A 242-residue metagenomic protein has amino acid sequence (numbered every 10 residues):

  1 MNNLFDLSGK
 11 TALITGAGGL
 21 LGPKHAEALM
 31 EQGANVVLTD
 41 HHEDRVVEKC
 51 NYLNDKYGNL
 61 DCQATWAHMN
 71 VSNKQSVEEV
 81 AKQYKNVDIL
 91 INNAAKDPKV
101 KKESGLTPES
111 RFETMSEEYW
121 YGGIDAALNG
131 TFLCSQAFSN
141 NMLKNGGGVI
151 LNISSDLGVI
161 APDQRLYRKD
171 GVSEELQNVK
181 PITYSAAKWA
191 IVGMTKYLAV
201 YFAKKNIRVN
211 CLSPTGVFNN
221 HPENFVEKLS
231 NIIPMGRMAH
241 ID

Functional and structural regions predicted by a protein language model:
D6-V37, L198: Canonical Rossmann dinucleotide-binding motif of NAD(H)/NADP(H)-dependent dehydrogenases/reductases, specifically
A34-E48: Conserved glycine-rich Rossmann-like NAD(P)H-binding loop of the short-chain dehydrogenase/reductase
E43-D44, A67-E79, E117, I241: The beta1-alpha1 cofactor-binding region of Rossmann-like NAD(H)/NADP(H)-dependent oxidoreductases
V80, I91, G130, C134-F138 (+2 more regions): Hydrophobic positions on the long internal alpha-helix of Rossmann-like NAD(P)-dependent oxidoreductase domains
A95, E117, G122-K144, L157-A161 (+2 more regions): Amphipathic alpha-helical dimer-interface segment in Rossmann-like NAD(P)H-dependent oxidoreductases
K96, P108-F132, G147, L151 (+3 more regions): Catalytic Tyr-X3-Lys loop
E113-S116, L151-A190, T195-K204, G216-F218: Catalytic loop of short-chain dehydrogenase/reductase
S185, W189-G193, K204, C211 (+2 more regions): C-terminal helical subdomain
